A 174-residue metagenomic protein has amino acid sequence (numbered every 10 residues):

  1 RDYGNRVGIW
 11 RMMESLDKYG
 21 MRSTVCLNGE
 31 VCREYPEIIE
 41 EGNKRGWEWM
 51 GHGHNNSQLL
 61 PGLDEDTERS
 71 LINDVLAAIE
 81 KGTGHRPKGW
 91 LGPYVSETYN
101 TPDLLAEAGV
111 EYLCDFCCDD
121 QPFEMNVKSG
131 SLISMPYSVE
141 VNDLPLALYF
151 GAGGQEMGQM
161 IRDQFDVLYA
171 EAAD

Functional and structural regions predicted by a protein language model:
R1-S134, G158-D174: Catalytic alpha-helical scaffold of carbohydrate-active enzymes acting on polysaccharides/glycoconjugates
I133-G151: Glycine-rich, positively charged active-site loop/lid region within alpha/beta enzyme cores that binds and organizes
G154-Q155: Extended ligand-binding regions for polar small-molecule ligands
